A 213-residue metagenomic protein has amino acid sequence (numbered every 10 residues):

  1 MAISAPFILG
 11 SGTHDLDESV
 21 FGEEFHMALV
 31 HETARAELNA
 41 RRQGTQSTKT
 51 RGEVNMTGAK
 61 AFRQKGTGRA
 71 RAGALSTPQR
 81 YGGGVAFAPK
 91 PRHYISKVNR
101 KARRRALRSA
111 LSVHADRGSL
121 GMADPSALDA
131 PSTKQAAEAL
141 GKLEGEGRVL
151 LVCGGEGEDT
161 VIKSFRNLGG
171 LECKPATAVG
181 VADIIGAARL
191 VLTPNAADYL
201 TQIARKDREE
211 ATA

Functional and structural regions predicted by a protein language model:
M1-Q43, A88-A213: Extended polybasic, low-complexity segments that bind anionic RNA or targeting/receptor surfaces
A28-K65: A short, flexible low-complexity segment enriched in Lys/Arg and Gly/Pro that occurs in N-terminal basic tails
R51-F87: Glycine/serine-rich anion-binding loops at beta->alpha junctions that coordinate negatively charged ligand groups
